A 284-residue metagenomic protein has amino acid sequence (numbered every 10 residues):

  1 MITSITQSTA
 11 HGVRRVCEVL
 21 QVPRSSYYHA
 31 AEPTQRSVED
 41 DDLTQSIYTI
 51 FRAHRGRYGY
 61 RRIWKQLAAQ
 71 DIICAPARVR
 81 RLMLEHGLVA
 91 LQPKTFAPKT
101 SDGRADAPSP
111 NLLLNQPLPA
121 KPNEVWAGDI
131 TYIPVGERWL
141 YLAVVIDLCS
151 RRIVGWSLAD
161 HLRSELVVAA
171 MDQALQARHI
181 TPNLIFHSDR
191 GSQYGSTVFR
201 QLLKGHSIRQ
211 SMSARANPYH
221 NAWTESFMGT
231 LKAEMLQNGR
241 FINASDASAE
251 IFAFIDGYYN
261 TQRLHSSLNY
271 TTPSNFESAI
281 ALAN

Functional and structural regions predicted by a protein language model:
M1-N284: Charged DNA-binding/catalytic regions of mobile-element recombinases
